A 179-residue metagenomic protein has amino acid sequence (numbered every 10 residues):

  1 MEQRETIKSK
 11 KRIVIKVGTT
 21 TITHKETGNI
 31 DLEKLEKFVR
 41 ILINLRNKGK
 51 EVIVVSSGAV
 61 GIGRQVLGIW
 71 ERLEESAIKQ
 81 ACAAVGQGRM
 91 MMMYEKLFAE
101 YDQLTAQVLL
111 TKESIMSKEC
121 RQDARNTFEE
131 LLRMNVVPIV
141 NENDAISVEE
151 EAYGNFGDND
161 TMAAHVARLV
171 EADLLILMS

Functional and structural regions predicted by a protein language model:
M1-S179: Nucleotide/pyrophosphate-binding catalytic subdomain
